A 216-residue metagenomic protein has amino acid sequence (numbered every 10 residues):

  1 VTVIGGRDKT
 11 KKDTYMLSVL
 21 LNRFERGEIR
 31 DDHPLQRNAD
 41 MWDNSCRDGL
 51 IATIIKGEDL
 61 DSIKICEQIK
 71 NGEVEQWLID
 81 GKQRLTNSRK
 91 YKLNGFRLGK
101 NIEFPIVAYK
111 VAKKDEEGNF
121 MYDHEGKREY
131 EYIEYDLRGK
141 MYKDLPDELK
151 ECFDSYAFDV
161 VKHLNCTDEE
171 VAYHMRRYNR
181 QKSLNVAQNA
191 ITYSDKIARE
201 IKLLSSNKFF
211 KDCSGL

Functional and structural regions predicted by a protein language model:
V1, V19-R23: C-terminal active-site-capping segments
V3-T14, L35-N44, D48-L216: Basic- and aromatic-enriched surface patches that contact anionic nucleotides/nucleic acids
R26-L35: A short, surface-exposed helix-loop junction/capping segment
